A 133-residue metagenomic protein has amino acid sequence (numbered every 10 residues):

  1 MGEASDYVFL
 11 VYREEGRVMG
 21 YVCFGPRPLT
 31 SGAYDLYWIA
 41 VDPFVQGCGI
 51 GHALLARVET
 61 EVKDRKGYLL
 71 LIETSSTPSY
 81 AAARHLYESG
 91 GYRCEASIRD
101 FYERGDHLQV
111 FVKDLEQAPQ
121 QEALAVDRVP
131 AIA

Functional and structural regions predicted by a protein language model:
M1-F44, H52-R57, E61, R65 (+3 more regions): Acetyl-CoA-dependent GNAT
Y7, D106-V110: Short hydrophobic/aromatic beta-strand or adjacent loop that forms the aromatic wall/cage of a ligand/substrate-binding
G32, Y68, H107: Residue-level signal for beta-strand positions within conserved beta-sheet cores that form or flank
C48: Flexible nucleotide-binding loop
H52, S76-A96, E103-D106: Conserved active-site alpha-helix within GNAT-family acetyltransferase domains
V62-S76: Conserved GNAT acetyl-CoA-binding A-motif
Y80, A118-Q121: Residue-level signal for secondary-structure boundary sites
